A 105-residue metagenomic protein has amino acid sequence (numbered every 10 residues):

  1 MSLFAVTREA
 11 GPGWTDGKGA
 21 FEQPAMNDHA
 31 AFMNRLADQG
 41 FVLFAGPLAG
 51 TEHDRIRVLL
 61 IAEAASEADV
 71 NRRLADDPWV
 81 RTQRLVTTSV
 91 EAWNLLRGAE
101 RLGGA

Functional and structural regions predicted by a protein language model:
M1-A105: Conserved, structured core segments of small domains
